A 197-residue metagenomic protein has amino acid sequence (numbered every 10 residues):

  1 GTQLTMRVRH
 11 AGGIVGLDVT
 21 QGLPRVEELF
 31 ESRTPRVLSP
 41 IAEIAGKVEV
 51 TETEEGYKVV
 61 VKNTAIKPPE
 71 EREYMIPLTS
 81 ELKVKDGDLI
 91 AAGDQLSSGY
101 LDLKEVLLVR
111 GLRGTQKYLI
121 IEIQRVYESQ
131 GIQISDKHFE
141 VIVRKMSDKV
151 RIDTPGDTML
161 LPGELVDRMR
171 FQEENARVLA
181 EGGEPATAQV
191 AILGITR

Functional and structural regions predicted by a protein language model:
T2-R197: Intrinsically disordered, low-complexity regulatory segments
